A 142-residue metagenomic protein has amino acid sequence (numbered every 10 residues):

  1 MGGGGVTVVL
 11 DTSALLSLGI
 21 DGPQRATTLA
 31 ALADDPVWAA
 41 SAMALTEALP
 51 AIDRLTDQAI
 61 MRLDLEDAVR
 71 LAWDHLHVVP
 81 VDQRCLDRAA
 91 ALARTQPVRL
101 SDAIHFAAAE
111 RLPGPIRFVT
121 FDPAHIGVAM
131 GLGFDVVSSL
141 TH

Functional and structural regions predicted by a protein language model:
M1-M43, L55-D67: Short, well-structured N-terminal submotif of metal-dependent ribonuclease cores
M1-T7, L45, F106-H142: Acidic, PIN/NYN-like endoribonuclease modules and their adjacent C-terminal/linker elements
V6, D35-W38, H75-H77, P113-R117: Short active-site oxyanion
T27, E47, R88, G127-V128: Phosphate- and divalent-cation-binding pockets in alpha/beta enzyme and binding domains that engage nucleotide-derived
A39-A40, P80, L100-A103, T120: Short beta-strand scaffold positions
D74-Q96, A103-H105: Acidic catalytic patch
